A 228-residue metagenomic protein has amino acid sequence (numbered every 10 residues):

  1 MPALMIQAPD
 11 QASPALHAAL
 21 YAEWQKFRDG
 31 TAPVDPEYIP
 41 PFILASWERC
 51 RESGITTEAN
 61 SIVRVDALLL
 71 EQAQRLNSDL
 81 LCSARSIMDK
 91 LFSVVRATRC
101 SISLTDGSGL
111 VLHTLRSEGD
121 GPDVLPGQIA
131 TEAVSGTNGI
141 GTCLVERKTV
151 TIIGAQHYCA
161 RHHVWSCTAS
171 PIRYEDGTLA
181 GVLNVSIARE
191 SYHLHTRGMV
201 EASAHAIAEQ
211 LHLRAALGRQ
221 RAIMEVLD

Functional and structural regions predicted by a protein language model:
M1-A133, T142, V164, E175-D228: Intrinsically disordered, low-complexity terminal regulatory regions
L91-F92, I140-G141, Q156, A169-S170: A generic local secondary-structure boundary/capping motif
G107, G154-Q156, S170, A188: Fold-independent oxyanion-binding glycine-rich loops and adjacent beta-strand/coil segments at enzyme active sites
N138-V150: Soluble sensory domains of the PAS superfamily and closely related sensory modules
V150-H162: Membrane-proximal, non-catalytic sensory/regulatory domains of signal-transducing membrane proteins
H162-P171: A short beta-strand signature within small-molecule sensing/ligand-binding domains used in signal transduction
